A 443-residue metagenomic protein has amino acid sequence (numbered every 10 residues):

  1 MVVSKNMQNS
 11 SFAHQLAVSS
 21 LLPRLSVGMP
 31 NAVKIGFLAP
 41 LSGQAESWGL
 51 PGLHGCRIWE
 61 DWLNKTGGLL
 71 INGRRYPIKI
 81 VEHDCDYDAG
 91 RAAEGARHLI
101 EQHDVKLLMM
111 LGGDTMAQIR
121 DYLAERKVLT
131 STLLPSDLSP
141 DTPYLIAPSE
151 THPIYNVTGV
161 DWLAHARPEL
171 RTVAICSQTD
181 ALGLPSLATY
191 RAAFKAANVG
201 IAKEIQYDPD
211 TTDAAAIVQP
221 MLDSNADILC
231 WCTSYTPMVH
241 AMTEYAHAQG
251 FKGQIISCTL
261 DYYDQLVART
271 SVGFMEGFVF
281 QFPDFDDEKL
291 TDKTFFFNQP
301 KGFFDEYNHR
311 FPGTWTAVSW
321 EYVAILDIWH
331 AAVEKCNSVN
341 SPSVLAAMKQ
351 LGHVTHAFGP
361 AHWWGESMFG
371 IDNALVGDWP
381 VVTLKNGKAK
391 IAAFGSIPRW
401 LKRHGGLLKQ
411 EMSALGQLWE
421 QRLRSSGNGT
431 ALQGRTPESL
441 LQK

Functional and structural regions predicted by a protein language model:
M1-K34, L418-K443: Short, low-complexity disordered leader/linker segments with a strong preference for bacterial N-terminal type II
Q15, L21-L22, S47-H54, L69-S139 (+3 more regions): Beta-alpha junction/loop-to-helix N-cap segments that form part of ligand/metal-binding clefts
A17-F37, L70-K79, A164-R171: Immediate post-signal peptide segment of exported/extracytoplasmic ligand-binding proteins
L21-P30, G36-W59, H83-D88, T179-L184 (+2 more regions): Extracytoplasmic "Venus flytrap"
W48-I71, A188-A193: Short, polar/charged alpha-helical segment
D104-I205, Q254-F280: Extracytoplasmic ligand/sensor domains, especially the bilobed periplasmic-binding protein
A246-V323, E334, A389, G395-E438: Extracellular/periplasmic periplasmic-binding protein-like sensory domains
E306-S319, H330-A393, S439-K443: Segments of small-molecule ligand-sensing domains
